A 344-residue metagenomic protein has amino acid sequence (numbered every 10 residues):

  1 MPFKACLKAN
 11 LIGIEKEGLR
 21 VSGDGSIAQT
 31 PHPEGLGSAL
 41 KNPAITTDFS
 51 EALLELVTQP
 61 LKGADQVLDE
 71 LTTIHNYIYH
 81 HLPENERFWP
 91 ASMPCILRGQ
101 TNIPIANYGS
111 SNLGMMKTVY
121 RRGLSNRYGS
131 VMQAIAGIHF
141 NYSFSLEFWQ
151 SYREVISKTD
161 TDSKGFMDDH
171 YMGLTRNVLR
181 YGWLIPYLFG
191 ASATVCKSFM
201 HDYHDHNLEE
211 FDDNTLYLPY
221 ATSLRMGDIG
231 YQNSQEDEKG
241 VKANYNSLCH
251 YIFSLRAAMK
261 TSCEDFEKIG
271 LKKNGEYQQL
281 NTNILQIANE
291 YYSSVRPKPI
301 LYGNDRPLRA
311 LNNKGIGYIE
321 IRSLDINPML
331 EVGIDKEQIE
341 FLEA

Functional and structural regions predicted by a protein language model:
M1-S125, M132-I138, F166-R176, R180-W183: Terminal catalytic/cofactor-binding subdomain
G13, T73, I135, G173 (+4 more regions): Short, well-structured alpha-helical interface segments that form or flank functional binding sites
E17, M132-S145, Y318-D325: Histidine-centered divalent-metal-coordination microenvironment in nucleic-acid enzymes
R20-S22, P60, F144-F148, D325-N327: Beta-strand elements of well-folded, non-transmembrane domains
Q29-P31, L68, T101-N102, Y152-R153 (+2 more regions): Short conserved micro-motifs at the rims of enzyme active sites and ligand-binding pockets
Q66, D162-F166, H170, G333-F341: Short alpha-helix boundary/capping segments
G109-R127, A134, S143-A310, R322: Loop-rich catalytic cores of soluble enzymes, especially ATP-dependent carboxylate-amine ligases and other
N312-N313, I319-A344: Substrate-recognition/cap regions that form aromatic- and gly/pro-loop-enriched pockets for small-molecule ligands
